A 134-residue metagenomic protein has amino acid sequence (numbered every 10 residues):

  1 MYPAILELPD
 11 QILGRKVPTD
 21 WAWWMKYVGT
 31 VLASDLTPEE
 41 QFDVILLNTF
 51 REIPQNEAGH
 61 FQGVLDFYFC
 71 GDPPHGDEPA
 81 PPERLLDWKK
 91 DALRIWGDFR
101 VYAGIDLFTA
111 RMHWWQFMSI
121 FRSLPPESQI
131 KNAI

Functional and structural regions predicted by a protein language model:
M1-W23, T30-I134: Charged interaction scaffolds used for protein-protein
